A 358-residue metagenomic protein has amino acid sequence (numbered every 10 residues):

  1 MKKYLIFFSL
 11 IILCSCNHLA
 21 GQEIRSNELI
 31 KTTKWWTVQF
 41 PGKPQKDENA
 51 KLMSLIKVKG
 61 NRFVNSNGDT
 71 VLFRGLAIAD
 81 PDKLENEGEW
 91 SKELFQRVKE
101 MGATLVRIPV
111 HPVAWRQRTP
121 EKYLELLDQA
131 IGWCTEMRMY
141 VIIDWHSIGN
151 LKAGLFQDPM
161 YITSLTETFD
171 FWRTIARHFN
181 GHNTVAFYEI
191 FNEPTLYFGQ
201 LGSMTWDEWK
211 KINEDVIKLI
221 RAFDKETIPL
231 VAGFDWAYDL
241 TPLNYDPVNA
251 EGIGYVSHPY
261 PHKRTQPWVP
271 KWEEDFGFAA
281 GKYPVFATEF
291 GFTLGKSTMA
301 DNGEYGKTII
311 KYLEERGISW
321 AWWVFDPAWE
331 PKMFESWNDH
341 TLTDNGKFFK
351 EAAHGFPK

Functional and structural regions predicted by a protein language model:
Y4-L13: Sec-dependent N-terminal signal peptides
G21-L105, F234, F278, E351-G355: N-terminal carbohydrate-binding accessory modules
L55, E87, M160, T166-F187 (+3 more regions): Extracellular glycoside hydrolase catalytic/binding regions
V71-L94, W115-T119, F156-M160, H262-T265 (+2 more regions): Acidic/histidine-rich helix-loop elements that form or flank divalent-metal/phosphate-binding sites at the catalytic
N86-L105, R116-S147, A153-I190, W209-R221: An active-site-proximal structural segment forming one wall of the substrate-binding cleft that immediately precedes
I108: NAD(P)H-binding glycine-rich loop region in Rossmannoid oxidoreductase-like domains and their noncatalytic homologs
